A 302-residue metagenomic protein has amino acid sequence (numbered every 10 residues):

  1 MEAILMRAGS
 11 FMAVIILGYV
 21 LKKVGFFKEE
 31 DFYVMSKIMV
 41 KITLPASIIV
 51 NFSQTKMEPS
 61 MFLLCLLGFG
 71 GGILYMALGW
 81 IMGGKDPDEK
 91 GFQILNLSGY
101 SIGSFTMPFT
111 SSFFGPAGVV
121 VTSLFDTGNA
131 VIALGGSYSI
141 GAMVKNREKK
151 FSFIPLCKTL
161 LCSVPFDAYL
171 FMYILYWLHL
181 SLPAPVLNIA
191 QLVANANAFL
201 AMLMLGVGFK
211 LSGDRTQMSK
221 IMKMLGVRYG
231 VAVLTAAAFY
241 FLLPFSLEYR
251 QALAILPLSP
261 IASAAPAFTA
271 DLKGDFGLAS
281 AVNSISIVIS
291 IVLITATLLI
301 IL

Functional and structural regions predicted by a protein language model:
M1-L302: Alpha-helical transmembrane segments of multi-pass small-molecule/ion transporters
